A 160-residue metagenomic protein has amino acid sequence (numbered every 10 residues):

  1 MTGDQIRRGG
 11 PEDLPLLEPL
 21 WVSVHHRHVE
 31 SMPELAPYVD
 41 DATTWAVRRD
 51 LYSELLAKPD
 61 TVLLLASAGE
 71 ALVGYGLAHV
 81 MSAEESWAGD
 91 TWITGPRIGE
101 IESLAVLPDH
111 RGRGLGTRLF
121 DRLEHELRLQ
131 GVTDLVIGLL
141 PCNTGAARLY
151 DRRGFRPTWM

Functional and structural regions predicted by a protein language model:
Q5-S31: A short beta-loop-alpha structural element at the N-terminal edge of CoA-dependent acyl/N-acetyltransferase catalytic
H26-L51: Conserved GNAT-fold acetyl-CoA-binding loop/helix
A46-L64, A83-E84, E100: A short helix-loop-beta-strand connector motif used in the catalytic cores of GNAT acetyltransferases and, in some
L65, A71-V80, E100, A105: Conserved beta-strand in the GNAT
L77-E100: Conserved acyl-donor/pantetheine-binding loop and adjacent beta-alpha core of acyl/acetyltransferases and related
T94, I101-R111: A short, internal acetyl-CoA/4′-phosphopantetheine-binding micro-motif in the GNAT/acyltransferase core
P108-R111, L123, L135-A147: Conserved beta-strand-loop-alpha-helix junction that forms the acyl-donor binding cleft
T117, D121, L129, P141-W159: Conserved active-site alpha-helix within GNAT-family acetyltransferase domains
